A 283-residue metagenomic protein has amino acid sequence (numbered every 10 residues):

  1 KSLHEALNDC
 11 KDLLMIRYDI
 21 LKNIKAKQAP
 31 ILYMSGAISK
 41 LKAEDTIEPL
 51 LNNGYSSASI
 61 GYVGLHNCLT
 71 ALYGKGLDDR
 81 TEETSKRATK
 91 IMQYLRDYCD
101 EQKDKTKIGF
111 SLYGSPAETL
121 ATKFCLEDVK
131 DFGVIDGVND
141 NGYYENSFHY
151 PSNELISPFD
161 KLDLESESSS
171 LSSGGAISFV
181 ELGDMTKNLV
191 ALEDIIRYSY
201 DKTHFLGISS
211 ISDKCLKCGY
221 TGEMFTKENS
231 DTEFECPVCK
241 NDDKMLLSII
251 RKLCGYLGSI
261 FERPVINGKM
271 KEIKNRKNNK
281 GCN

Functional and structural regions predicted by a protein language model:
K1-N283: Long, C-terminal-biased catalytic regions of enzyme "large/alpha" subunits
